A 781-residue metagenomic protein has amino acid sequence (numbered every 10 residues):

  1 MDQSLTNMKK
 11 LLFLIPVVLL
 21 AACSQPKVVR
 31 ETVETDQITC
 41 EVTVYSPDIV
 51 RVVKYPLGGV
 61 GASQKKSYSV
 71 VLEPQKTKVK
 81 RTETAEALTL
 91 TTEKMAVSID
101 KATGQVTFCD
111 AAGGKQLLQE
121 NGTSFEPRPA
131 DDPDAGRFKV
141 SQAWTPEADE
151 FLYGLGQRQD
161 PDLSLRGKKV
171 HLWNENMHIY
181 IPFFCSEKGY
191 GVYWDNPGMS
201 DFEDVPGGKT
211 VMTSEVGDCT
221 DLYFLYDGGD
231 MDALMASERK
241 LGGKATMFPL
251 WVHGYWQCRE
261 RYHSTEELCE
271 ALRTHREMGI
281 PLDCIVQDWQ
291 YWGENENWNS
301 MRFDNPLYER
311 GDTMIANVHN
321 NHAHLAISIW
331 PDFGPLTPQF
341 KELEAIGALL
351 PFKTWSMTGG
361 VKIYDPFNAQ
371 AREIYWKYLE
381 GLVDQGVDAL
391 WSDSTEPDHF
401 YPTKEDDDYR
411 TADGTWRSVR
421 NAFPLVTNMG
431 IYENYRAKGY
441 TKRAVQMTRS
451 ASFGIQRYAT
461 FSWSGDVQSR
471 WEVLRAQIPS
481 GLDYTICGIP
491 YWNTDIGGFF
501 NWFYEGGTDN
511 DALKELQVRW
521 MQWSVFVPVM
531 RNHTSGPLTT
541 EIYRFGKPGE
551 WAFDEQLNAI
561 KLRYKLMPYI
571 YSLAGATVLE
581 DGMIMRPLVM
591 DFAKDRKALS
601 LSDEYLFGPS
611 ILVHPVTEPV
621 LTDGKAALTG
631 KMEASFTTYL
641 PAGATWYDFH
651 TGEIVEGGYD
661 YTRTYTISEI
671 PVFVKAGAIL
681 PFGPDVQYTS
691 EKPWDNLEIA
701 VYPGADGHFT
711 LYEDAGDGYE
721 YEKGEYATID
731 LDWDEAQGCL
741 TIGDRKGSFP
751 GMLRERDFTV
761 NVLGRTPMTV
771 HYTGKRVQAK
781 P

Functional and structural regions predicted by a protein language model:
A21-A22: C-terminal motif of bacterial Sec signal peptides marking the signal peptidase cleavage site
V42, K94, F183, H275 (+4 more regions): Conserved, mostly hydrophobic/aromatic
V42, V52-K54, L90-K94, L612-P615 (+1 more regions): Short, well-ordered beta-strand segments enriched in hydrophobic/aromatic residues
T43-L90, F125-P129: A low-complexity, Ser/Thr/Gly/Pro-enriched, surface-exposed linker/loop concept that marks segments flanking
S67-S69, D283-Q556, D591-A593, L601: Aromatic- and carboxylate-enriched substrate-binding clefts and catalytic-loop regions of carbohydrate-active enzymes
E83-P249, R259-E260, T265, L272-E277 (+3 more regions): Catalytic and substrate-binding clefts that recognize carbohydrates or anionic sugar/phosphate headgroups
E270-Q290: Catalytic domains of carbohydrate-active enzymes, especially glycoside hydrolases
E433-K438, R443-A444, A451-F461, Y484-T494 (+4 more regions): Catalytic core of carbohydrate-active enzymes
